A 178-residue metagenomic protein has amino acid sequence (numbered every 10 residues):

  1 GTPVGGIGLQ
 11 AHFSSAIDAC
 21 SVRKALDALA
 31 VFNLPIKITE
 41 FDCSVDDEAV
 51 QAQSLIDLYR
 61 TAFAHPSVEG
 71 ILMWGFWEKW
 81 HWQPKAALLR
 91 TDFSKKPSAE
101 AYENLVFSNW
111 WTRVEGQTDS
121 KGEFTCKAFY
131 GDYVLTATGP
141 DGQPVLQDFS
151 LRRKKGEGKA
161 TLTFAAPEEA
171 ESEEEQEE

Functional and structural regions predicted by a protein language model:
G1-P3: Substrate-binding cleft/loops of secretory-pathway carbohydrate-active enzymes
Q10-A16: His-enriched metal-coordination microenvironments in redox/metal-binding proteins
D18-K37, F41-E178: Aromatic-rich peripheral "rim/lid" segments of glycoside hydrolase catalytic domains that contact and position glycan
